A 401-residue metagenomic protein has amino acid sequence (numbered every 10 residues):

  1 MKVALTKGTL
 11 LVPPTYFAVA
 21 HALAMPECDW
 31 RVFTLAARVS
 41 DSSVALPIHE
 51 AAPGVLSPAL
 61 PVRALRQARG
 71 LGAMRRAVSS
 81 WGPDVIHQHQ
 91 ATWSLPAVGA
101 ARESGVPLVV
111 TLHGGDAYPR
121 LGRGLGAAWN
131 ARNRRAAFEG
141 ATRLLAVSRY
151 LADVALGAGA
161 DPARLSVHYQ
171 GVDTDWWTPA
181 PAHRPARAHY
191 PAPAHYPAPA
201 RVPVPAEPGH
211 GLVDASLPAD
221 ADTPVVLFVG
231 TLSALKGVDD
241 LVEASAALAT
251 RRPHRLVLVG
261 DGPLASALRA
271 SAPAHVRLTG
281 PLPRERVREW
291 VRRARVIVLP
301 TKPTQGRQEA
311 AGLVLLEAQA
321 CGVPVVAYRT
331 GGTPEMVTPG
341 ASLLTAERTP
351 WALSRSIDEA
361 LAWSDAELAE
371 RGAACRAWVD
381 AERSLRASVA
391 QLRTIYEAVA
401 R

Functional and structural regions predicted by a protein language model:
M1-P47, A246: N-terminal subdomain of nucleotide-sugar transferases
A4, L145, P185-R201, P205-G209 (+2 more regions): Conserved donor-binding/catalytic core segment of Leloir-type glycosyltransferases
Q67-G70, P107-V109, A117-A137: Nucleotide-sugar donor phosphate/pyrophosphate-binding loop at the beta->alpha transition of glycosyltransferases
Q88-W93, L112: Short His-centered aromatic/hydrophobic patch
Y150, G171: Carbohydrate-associated surface elements
S266-R288, V296: Nucleotide-activated donor-binding/catalytic signature segment of Leloir-type glycosyltransferases, i.e., the conserved
R292-R307, V323: Acidic donor-binding loop of glycosyltransferase active sites
P339-W351, E359-D365: Conserved acidic donor-binding segment of nucleotide-sugar-dependent glycosyltransferases
